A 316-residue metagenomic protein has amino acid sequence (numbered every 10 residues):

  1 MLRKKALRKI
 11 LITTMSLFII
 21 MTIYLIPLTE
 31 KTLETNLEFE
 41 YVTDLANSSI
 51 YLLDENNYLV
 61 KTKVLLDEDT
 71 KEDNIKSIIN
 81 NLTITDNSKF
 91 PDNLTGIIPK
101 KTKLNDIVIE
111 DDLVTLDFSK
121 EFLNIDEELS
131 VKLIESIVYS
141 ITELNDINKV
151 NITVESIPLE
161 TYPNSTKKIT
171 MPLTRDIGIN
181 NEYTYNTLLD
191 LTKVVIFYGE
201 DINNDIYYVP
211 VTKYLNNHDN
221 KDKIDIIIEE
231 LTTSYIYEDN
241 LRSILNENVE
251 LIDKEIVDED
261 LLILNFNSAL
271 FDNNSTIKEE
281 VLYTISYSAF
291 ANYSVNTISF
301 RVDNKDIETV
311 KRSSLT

Functional and structural regions predicted by a protein language model:
M1-T316: Bimodal "functional hotspot" detector
